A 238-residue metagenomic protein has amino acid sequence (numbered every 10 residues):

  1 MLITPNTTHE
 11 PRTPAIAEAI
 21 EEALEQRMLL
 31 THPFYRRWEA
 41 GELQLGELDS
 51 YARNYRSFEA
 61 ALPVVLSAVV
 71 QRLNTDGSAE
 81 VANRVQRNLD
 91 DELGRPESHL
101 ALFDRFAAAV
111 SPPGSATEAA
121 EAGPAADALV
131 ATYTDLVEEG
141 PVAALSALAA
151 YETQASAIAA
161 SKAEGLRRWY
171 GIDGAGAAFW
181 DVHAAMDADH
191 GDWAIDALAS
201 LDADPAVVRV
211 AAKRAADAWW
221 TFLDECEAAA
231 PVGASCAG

Functional and structural regions predicted by a protein language model:
L2-G238: Non-heme di-metal
